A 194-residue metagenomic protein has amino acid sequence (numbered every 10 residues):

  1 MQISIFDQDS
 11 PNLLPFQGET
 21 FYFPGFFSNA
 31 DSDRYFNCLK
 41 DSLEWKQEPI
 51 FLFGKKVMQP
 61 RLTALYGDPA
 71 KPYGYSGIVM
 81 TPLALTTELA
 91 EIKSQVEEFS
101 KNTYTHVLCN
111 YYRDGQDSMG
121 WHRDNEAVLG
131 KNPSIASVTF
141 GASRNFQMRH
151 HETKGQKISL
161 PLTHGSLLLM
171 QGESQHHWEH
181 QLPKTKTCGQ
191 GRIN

Functional and structural regions predicted by a protein language model:
M1-N194: Non-heme Fe(II) oxygenase metal-center motifs and adjacent flexible, charged/small-residue loops
